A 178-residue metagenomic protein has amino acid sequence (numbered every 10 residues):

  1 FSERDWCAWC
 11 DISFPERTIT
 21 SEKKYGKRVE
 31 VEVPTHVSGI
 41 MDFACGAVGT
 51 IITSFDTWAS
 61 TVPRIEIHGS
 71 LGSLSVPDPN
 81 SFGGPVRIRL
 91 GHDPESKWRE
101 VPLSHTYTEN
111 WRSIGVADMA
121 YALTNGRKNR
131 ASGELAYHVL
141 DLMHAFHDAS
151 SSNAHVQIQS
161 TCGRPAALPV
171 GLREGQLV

Functional and structural regions predicted by a protein language model:
F1-V48, S54-A59, E134: Rossmann-like dinucleotide-binding domain that binds NAD(P)(H)
S54, P77-N80, T161: Surface loops and adjacent helix of pleckstrin homology
I65, S81-E95: Short polybasic amphipathic segments
K97-Y107: C-terminal "lid/loop" region of Rossmann-like NAD(P)-dependent oxidoreductases
H105-V116: Active-site loop of classical SDR/Rossmann-like NAD(P)-dependent oxidoreductases, centered on the catalytic Tyr-X3-Lys
A120-V178: C-terminal helix-rich "cap/oligomerization" subdomain common to oxidoreductases
